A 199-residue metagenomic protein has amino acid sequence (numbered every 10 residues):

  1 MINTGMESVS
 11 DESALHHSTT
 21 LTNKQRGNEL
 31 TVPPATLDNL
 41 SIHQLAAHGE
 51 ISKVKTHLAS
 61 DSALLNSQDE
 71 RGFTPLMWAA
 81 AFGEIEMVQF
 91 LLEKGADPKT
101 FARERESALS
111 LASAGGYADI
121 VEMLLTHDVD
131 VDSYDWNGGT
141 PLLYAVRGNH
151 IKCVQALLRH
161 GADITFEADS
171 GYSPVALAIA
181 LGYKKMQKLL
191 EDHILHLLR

Functional and structural regions predicted by a protein language model:
M1-S41, H127, H160-D163, D169-R199: Ankyrin-repeat-protein effector appendages
K53, E86-M87, D119-I120, K152-C153 (+1 more regions): Conserved ankyrin/ankyrin-like repeat signature
L58-A63, Q89-A96, E122-V129, Q155-A162 (+1 more regions): Ankyrin repeat domain, specifically the short helix-to-loop turn at the C-terminus of the second helix of each repeat
